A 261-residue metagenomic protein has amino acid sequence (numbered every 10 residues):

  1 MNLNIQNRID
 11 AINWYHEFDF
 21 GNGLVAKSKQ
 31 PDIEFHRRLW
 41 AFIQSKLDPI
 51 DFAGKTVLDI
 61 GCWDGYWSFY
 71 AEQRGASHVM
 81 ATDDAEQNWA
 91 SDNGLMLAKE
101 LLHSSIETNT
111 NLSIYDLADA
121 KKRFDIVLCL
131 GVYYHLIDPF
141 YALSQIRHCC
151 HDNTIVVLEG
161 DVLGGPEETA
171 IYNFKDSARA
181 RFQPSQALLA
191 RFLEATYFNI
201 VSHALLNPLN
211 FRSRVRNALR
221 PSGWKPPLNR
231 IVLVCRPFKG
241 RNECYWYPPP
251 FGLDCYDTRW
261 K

Functional and structural regions predicted by a protein language model:
E34-A53, Y70: Conserved alpha-helix/loop element of class I SAM-dependent methyltransferases that forms part of the SAM/SAH-binding
K55-W63: Conserved class I S-adenosyl-L-methionine
Y66, Y70-T108: Class I SAM-dependent methyltransferase SAM/SAH-binding core
L117-V127: A short acidic, Gly/Pro-enriched loop at the edge of an enzyme's catalytic core that lines a small-molecule cofactor
D125-P139: A short SAM/SAH-binding and catalytic strip from SAM-dependent methyltransferases
F140-I155: A short glycine-rich, Lys/Arg-flanked "PGG" loop and its adjoining helix->strand segment in the class I
G160-A180: Short, glycine-/aromatic-enriched active-site segment of Class I SAM-dependent methyltransferases
A180-Y197, H203: Short alpha-helix
